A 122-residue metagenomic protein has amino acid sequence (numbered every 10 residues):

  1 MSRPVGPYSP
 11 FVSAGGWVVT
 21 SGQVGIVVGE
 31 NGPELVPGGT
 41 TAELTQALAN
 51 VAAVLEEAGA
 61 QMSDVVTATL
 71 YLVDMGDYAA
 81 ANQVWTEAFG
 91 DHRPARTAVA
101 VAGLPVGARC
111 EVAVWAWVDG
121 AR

Functional and structural regions predicted by a protein language model:
M1-R122: Short, polar/acidic, helix-capping and beta-turn segments at strand->helix junctions that line the mouths
